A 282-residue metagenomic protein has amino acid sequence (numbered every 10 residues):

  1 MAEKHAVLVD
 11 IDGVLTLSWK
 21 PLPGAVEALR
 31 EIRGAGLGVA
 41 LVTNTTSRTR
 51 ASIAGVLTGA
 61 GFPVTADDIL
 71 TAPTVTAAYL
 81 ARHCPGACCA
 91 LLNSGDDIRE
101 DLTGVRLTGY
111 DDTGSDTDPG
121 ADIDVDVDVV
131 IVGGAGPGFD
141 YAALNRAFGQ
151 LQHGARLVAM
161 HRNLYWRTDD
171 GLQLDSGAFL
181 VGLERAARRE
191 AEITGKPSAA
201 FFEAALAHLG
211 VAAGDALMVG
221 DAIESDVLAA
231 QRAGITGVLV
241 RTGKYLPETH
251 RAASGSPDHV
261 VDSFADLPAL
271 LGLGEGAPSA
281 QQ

Functional and structural regions predicted by a protein language model:
M1-I11, T16-L37, T46-L70, A77-Q282: Asp-based, Mg2+/Mn2+-dependent phosphohydrolase catalytic module
A40: Conserved glycine-rich Rossmann-like NAD(P)H-binding loop of the short-chain dehydrogenase/reductase
